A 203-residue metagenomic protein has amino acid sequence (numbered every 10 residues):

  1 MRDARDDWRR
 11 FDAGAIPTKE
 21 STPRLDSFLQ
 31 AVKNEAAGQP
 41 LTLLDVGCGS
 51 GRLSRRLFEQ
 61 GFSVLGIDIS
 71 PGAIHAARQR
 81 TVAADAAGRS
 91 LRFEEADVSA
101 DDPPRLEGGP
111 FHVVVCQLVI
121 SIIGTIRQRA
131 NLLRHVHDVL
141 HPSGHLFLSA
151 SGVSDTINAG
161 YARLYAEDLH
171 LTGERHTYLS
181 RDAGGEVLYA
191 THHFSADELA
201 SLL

Functional and structural regions predicted by a protein language model:
M1-A36, G49-F62, G66-L91, E95-P103 (+1 more regions): Class I (Rossmann-like) S-adenosyl-L-methionine-dependent methyltransferase catalytic domain, capturing the SAM-binding
A37-G38, R105-G109: Glycine-rich phosphate-binding loop signature in dinucleotide/nucleotide-binding domains
P40-G47: Conserved class I S-adenosyl-L-methionine
T42, S63, R92, P110-H112: Structural signature of beta-strand start/N-cap positions in the alpha/beta core of ABC transporter nucleotide-binding
V115: A conserved beta-strand element that flanks and buttresses the S-adenosyl-L-methionine
L118-I122: Short catalytic micro-motifs in class I SAM-dependent methyltransferases
T125-R127: Conserved catalytic-core motifs of eukaryotic protein kinase domains, centered on the activation segment
A130-P142: A short glycine-rich, Lys/Arg-flanked "PGG" loop and its adjoining helix->strand segment in the class I
